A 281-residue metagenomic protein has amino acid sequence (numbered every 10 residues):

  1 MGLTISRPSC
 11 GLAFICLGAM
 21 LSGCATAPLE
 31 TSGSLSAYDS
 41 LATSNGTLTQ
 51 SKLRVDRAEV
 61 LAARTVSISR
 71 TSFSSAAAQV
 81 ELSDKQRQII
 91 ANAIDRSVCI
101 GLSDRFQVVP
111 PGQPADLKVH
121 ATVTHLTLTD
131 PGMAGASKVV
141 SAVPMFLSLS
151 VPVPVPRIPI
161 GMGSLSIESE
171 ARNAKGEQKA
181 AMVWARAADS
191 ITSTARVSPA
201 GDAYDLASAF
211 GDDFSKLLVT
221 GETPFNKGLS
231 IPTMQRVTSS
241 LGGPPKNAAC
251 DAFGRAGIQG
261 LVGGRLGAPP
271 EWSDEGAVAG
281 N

Functional and structural regions predicted by a protein language model:
M1-A13: Bacterial N-terminal signal peptides that target proteins for export
M20-G23: C-terminal motif of bacterial Sec signal peptides marking the signal peptidase cleavage site
A25-P28: Bacterial signal peptide processing site
S32-A58: Post-signal peptide N-terminal segment of mature Sec-exported envelope proteins
R57-H125: N-terminal segment of the mature soluble domain
D104-R105, P111-L117, T122-K175, A249-N281: Surface-exposed short loop/turn segments
S148-S166, R172-L217: Short secondary-structure boundary motifs at beta->alpha junctions and helix caps
G211-N281: Low-complexity, Gly/Ser/Thr/Pro-rich intrinsically disordered linker/tail segments
